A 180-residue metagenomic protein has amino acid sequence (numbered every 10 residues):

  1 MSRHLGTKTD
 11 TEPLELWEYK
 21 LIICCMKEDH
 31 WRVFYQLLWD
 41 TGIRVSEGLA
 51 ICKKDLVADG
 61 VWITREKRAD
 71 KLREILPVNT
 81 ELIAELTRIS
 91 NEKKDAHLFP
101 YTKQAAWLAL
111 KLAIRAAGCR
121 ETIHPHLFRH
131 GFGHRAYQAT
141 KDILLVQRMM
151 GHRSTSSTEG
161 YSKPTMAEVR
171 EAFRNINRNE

Functional and structural regions predicted by a protein language model:
M1-K20, A69-T80, K94-H97: DNA breakage-rejoining catalytic core of tyrosine-based enzymes
S2, E12-V45: Basic, Lys/Arg- and aromatic-enriched nucleic-acid-binding interface segment
Y19, N79-R120: Active-site/catalytic core of tyrosine-dependent DNA strand-transfer enzymes
Q36, D40, E47, G131-R153 (+1 more regions): C-terminal catalytic core of tyrosine-transesterase DNA break-rejoin enzymes
T41, S46, A50-E85: Conserved tyrosine-mediated DNA breakage-rejoining catalytic core shared by Y-recombinases
D55-A58, T122, D142-S162, A167: Short, polar N-cap/turn motifs at the start of nucleic acid-interacting alpha helices
L76-P77, K163-E180: DNA/chromatin major-groove-contacting recognition/catalytic segments
K103, E121-T140: Short basic/aromatic active-site micro-motif
